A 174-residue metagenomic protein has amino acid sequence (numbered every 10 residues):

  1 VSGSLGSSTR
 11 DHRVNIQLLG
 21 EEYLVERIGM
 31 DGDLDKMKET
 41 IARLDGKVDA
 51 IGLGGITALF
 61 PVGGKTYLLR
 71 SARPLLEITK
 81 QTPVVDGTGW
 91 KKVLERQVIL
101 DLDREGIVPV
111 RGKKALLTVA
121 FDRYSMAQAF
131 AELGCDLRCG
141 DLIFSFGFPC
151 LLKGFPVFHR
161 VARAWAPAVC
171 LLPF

Functional and structural regions predicted by a protein language model:
S2-M37, I56-F174: Conserved mixed alpha/beta catalytic, RNA-binding, or beta-rich assembly cores of soluble enzyme, regulatory
E39-L44: Short amphipathic alpha-helices and their capping/turn segments at secondary-structure boundaries
G46-D49: Short acidic/histidine-rich motifs immediately flanking catalytic phosphotransfer sites in two-component signaling
